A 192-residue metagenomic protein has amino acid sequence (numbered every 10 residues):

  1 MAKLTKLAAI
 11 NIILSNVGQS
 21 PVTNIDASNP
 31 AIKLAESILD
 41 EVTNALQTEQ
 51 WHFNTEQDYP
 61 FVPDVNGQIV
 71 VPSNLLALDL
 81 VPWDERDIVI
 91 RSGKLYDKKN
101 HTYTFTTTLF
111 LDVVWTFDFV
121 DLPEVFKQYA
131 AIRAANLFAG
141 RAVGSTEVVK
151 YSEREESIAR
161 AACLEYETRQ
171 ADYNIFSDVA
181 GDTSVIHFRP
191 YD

Functional and structural regions predicted by a protein language model:
M1-D192: Glycine-enriched, solvent-exposed interface loops adjoining structured elements
